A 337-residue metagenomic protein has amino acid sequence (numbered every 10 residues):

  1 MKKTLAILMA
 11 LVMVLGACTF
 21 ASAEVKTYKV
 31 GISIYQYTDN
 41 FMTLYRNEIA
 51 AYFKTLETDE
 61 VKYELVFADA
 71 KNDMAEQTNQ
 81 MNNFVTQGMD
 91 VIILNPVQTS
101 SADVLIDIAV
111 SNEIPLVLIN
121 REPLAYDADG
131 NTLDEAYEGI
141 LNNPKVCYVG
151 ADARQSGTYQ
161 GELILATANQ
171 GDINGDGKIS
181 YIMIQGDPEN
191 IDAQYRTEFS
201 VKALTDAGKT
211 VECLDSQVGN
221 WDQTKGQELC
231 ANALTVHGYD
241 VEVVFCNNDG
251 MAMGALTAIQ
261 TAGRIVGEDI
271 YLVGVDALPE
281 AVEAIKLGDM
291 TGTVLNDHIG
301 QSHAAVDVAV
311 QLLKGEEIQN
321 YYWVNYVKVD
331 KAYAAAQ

Functional and structural regions predicted by a protein language model:
M1-K29, V85-T86, D107-N112, A332-Q337: Short, low-complexity disordered leader/linker segments with a strong preference for bacterial N-terminal type II
K26-Y28, Y37, A128, L133 (+4 more regions): Hinge/cleft segment of the Venus flytrap/periplasmic-binding protein
K29-E57, V66-Q80, Q87-M89, N95-S100 (+3 more regions): Extracytoplasmic "Venus flytrap"
F41-L56, S156-L163, I191-T210, K225 (+2 more regions): Short, solvent-exposed amphipathic alpha-helices that sit in or adjacent to ligand/effector-binding or catalytic
L56-A70, T205-Q223: Short beta-strand elements in bilobed, periplasmic/extracellular small-molecule ligand-binding domains
Q77, A136, C147-K178, G226-Q227 (+2 more regions): Hydrophobic alpha-helical segments within soluble ligand-binding/sensing domains
M81-N82, V91-S111, L116, Y195 (+2 more regions): Hydrophobic alpha-helical
L105-Q155, L278-K286, T291: Flexible loop/hinge segments that line or gate small-molecule binding clefts
